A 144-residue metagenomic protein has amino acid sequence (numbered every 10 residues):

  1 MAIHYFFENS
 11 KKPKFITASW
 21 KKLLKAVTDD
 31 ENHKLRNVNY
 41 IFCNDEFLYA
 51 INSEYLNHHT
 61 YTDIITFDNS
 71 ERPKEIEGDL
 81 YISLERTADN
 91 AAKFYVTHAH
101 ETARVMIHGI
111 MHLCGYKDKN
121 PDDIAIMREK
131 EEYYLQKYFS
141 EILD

Functional and structural regions predicted by a protein language model:
M1-A103, C114-D144: An acidic/histidine-cluster motif and surrounding catalytic segment that typifies divalent-metal-assisted enzyme active
M111: Conserved ATP-binding N-box helix of the HATPase_c
